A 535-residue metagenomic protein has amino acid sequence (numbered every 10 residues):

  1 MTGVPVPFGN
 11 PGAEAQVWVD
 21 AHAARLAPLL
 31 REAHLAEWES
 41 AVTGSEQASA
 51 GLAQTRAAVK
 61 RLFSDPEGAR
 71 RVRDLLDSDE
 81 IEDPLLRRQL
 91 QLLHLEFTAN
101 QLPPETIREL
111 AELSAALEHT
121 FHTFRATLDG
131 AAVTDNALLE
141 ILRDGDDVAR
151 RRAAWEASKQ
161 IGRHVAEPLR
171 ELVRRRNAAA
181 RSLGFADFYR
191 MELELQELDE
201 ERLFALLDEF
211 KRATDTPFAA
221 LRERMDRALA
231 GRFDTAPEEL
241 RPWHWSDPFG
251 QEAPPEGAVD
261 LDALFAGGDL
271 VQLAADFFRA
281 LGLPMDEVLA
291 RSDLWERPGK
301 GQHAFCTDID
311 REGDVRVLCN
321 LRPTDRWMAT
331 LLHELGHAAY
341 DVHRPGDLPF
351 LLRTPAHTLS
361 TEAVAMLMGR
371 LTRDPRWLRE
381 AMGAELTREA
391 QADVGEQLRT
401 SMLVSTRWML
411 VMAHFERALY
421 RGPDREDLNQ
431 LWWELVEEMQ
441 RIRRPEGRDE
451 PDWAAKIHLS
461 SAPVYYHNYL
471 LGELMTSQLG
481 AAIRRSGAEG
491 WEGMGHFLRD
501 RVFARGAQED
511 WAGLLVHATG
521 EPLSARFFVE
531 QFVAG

Functional and structural regions predicted by a protein language model:
M1-E167, Y189: N-terminal helix-rich structural modules
G3-A15, E46-Q47, Q91-L92, D187-R190 (+8 more regions): C-terminal, non-catalytic "cap/extension" segments appended to globular domains
L52-R56, S64-A69, L193, E197 (+5 more regions): Extended, well-ordered alpha-helical scaffold/bundle regions in very large, multi-domain proteins
D129-A137, D144, R170-L318, R388 (+2 more regions): Active-site-proximal, well-structured secondary-structure segments within enzyme catalytic domains
A154-I161, L193, E200, F204 (+7 more regions): Glycine- and acidic
L207-P217, P355-E389: Post-HExxH zinc-binding segment in Zn-dependent metallohydrolases
D293-Q302, L352-E362: Beta-rich nucleic-acid/ligand-interaction surfaces
P323-V342, E362-M366: Active-site recognition of the HExxH zinc-binding catalytic motif
